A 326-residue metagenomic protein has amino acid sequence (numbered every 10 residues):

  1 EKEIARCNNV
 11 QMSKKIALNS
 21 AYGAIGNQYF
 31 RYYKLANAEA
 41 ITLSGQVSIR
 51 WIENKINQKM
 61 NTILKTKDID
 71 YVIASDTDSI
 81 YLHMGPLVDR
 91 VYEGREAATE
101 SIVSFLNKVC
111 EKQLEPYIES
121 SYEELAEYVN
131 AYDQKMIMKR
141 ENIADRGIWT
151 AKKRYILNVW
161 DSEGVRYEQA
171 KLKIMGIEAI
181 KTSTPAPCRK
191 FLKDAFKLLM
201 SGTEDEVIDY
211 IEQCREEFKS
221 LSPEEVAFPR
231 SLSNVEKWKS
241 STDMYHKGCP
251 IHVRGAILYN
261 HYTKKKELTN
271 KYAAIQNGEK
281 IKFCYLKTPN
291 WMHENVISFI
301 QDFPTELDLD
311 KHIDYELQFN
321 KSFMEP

Functional and structural regions predicted by a protein language model:
K2-K15, K34, T42-T77, M84-P326: DNA-dependent DNA polymerase catalytic subunits
I16-F30: Active-site-adjacent bridging/hinge elements
Q28-A40: Short, conserved non-catalytic motifs in the polymerase core
